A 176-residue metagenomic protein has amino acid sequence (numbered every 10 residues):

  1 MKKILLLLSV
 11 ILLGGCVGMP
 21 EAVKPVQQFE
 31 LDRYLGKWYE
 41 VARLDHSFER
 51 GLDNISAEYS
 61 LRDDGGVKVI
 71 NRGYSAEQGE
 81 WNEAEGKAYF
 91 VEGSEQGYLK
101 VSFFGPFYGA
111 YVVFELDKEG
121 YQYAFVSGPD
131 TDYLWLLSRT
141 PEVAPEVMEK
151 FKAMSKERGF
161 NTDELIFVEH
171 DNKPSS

Functional and structural regions predicted by a protein language model:
I4-L13: Sec-dependent N-terminal signal peptides
C16-S176: A beta-rich soluble binding module of mature secreted/lumenal proteins
